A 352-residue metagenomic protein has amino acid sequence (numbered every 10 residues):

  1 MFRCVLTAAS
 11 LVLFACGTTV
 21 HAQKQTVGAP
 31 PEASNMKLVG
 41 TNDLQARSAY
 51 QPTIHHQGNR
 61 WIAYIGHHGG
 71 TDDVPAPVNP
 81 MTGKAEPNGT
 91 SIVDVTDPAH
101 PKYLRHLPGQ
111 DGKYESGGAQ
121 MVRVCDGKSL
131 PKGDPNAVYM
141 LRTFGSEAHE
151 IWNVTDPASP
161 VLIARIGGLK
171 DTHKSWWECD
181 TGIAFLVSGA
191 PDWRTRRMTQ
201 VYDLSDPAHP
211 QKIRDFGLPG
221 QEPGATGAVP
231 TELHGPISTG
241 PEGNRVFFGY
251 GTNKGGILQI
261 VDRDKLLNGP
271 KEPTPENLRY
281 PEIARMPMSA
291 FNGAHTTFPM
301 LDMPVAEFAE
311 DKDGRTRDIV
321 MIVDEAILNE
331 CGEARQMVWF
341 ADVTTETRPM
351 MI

Functional and structural regions predicted by a protein language model:
M1-F2: N-terminal secretory signal peptides that target proteins for export/translocation
V5-G17: Bacterial N-terminal signal peptides
V20-I352: Feature marking well-ordered beta-strand scaffolds used for ligand recognition
